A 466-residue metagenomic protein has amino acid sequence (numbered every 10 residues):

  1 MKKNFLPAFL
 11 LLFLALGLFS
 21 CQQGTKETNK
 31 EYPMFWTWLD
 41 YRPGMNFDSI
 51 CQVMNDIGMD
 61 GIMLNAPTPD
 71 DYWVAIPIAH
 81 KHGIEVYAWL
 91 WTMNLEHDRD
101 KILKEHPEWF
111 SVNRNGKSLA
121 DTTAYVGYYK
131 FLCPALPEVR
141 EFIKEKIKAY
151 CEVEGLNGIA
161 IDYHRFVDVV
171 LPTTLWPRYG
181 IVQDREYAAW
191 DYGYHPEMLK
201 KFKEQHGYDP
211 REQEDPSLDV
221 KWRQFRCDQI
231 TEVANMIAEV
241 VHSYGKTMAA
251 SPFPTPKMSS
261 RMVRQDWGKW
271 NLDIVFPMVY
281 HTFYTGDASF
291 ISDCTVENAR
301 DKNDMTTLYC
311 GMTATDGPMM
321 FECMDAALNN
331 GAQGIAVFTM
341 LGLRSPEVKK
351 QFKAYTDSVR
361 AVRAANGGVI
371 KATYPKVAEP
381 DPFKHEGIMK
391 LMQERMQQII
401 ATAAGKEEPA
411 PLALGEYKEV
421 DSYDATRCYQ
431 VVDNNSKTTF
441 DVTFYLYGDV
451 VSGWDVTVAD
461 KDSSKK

Functional and structural regions predicted by a protein language model:
T25-D48, P252: Boundary/entry segment of secreted carbohydrate-active catalytic domains
W38, M59-A66, Y125-E141, D219-Q229 (+2 more regions): The substrate-binding groove and active-site-proximal loops of carbohydrate-active enzymes, especially glycoside
G44-D71, V153-E154, L272-I274, N330: Catalytic domains of carbohydrate-active enzymes, especially glycoside hydrolases
A88-C151: Active-site-adjacent "subsite" loops/lids of carbohydrate-active enzymes
L95-T123, H164-R211: Aromatic- and acidic-residue-enriched segments that line the glycan-binding/catalytic groove of carbohydrate-active
A160, K221-R261, T306-T315: Aromatic-lined carbohydrate-recognition surfaces of secreted/lumenal glycan-active proteins
V169, T247-D287: Substrate-binding cleft/loops of secretory-pathway carbohydrate-active enzymes
P277-F290, D304-Y374: Substrate-binding cleft of secreted/luminal carbohydrate-active enzymes
